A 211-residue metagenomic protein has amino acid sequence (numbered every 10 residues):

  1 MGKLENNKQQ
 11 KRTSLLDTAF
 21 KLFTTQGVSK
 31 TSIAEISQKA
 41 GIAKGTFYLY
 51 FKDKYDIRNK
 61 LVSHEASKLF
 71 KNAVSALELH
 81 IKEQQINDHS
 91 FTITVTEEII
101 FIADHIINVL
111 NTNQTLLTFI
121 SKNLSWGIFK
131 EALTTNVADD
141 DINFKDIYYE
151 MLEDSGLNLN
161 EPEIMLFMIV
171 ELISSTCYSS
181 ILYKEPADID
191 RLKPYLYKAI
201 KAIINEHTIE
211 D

Functional and structural regions predicted by a protein language model:
M1-Q26, K30-K39, D56: Basic, helix-initiating cap at the start of DNA-binding domains
S14-L22, K68, F101, H105: Pre-recognition alpha-helix immediately N-terminal to the DNA-recognition helix within helix-turn-helix or winged-helix
S32, L117-I120, F129, E185: Short, hydrophobic secondary-structure boundary micro-motifs
G41-F51: Short hydrophobic/aromatic patch on the recognition helix
F51, R58-N72, I120, D140: Alpha-helical DNA-contacting segments of helix-turn-helix folds
K60, V74-T112, I169: Hydrophobic alpha-helical connector segments
E97, F101, N108-V109, T115-T118 (+2 more regions): Amphipathic alpha-helical packing segments from all-alpha helical-bundle domains
K122, L152-A199, D211: Hydrophobic/aromatic-rich alpha-helical bundle segments in the mid-to-C-terminal region
